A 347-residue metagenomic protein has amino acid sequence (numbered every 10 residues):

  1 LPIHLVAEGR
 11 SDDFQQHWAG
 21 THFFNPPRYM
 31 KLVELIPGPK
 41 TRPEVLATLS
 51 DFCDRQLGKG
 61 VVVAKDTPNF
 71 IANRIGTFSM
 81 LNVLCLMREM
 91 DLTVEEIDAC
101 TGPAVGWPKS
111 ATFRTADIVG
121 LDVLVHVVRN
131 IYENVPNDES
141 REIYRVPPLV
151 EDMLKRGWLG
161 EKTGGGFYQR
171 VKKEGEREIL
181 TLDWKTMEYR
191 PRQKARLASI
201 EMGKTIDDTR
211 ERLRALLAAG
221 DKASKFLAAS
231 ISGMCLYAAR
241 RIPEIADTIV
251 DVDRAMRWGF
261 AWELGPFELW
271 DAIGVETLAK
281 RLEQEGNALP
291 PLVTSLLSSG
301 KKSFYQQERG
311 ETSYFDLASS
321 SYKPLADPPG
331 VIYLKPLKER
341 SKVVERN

Functional and structural regions predicted by a protein language model:
L1-N347: N-terminal glycine-rich phosphate-binding loop for ADP-containing cofactors
